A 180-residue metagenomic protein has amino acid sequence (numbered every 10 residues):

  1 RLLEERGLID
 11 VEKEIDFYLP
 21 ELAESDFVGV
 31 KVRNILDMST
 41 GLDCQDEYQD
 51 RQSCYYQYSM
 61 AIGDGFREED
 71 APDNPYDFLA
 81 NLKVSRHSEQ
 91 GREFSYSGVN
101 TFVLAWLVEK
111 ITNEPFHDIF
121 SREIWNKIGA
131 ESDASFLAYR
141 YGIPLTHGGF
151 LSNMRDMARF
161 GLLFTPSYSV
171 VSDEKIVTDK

Functional and structural regions predicted by a protein language model:
R1, M38-G41, N100: Short, flexible active-site-adjacent loop segments at beta-strand->alpha-helix junctions, enriched in small/polar
R1-D10, I35, L104-V108, M157-F160 (+1 more regions): Active-site SXXK
R6-E47, S85, I111-H147, S152: Active-site helix/loop module of the DD-peptidase/beta-lactamase fold, centered on the serine-lysine SxxK catalytic
F17-S25, Q49-M60, G149-P166: A broadly tuned preference for mixed-charge, low-complexity surface segments
V28-G29, E47, A71, V84-S88 (+2 more regions): A broadly tuned "polar low-complexity/structure-edge" signature
G29-V32, Y96-T101, M154-A158: Short alpha-helical patches at coil-to-helix transitions and adjacent helical residues in well-structured domains
Q45-D46, Q52-A138: A small/polar active-site loop signature that marks catalytic segments
D73, D77-A80, R92-F94, T112 (+2 more regions): Penicillin-binding protein/beta-lactamase superfamily catalytic region
